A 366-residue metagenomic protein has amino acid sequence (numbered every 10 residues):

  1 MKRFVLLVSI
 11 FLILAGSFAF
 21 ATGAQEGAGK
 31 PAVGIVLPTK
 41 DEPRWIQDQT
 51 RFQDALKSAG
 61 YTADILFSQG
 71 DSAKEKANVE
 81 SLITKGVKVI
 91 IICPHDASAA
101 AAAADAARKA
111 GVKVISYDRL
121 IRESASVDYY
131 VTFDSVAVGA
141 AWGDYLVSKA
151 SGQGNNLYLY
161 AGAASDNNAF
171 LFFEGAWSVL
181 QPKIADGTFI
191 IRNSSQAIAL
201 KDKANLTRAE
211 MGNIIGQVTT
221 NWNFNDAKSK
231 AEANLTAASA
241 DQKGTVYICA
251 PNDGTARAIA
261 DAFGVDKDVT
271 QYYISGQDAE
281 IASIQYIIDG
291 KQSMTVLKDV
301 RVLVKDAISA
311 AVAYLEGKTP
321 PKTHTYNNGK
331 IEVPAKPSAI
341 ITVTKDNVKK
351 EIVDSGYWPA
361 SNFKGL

Functional and structural regions predicted by a protein language model:
M1-L7: Positively charged n-region of N-terminal signal peptides that target proteins for export
F4, F20-L366: A residue-level marker of the well-folded mature domains of exported/periplasmic proteins
V8-S17: Bacterial N-terminal signal peptides
